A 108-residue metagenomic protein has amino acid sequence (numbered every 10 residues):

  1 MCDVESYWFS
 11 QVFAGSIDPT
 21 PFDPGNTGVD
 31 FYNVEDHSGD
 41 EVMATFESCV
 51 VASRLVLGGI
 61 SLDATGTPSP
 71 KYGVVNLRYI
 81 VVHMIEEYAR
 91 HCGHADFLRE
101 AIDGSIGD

Functional and structural regions predicted by a protein language model:
M1-T27, S69-D108: Short, contiguous alpha-helical
G28-A64, P68, R78-M84: Acidic/histidine-rich alpha-helical segments that form the ligand environment of transition-metal centers
